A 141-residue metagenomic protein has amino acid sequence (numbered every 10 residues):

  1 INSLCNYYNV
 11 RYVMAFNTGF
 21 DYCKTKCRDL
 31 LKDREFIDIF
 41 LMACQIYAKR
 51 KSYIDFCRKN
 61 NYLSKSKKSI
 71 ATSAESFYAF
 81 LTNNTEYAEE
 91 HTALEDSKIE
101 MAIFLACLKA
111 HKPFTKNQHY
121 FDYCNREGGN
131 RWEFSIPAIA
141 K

Functional and structural regions predicted by a protein language model:
I1: Flexible, surface-exposed loop/gating regions in the mature catalytic domains of secreted/periplasmic hydrolases
C5-A140: Metal-dependent phosphoesterase core characteristic of DEDDh/y 3'-5' exonuclease domains
